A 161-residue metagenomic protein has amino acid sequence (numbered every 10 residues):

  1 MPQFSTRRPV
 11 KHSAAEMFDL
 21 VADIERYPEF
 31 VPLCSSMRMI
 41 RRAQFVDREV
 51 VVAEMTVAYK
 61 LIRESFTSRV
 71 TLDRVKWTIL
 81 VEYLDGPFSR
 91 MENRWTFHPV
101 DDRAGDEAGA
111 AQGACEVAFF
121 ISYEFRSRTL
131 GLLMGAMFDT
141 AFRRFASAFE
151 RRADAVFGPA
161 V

Functional and structural regions predicted by a protein language model:
M1-R48, P159: Hydrophobic ligand-binding cavity/cleft-lining segments
Q3-S5, R63-T67, R90-N93: Short, surface-exposed coil-to-beta transition loops
R7-K11, R38, T56, R69-T71 (+2 more regions): Generic structural detector for well-ordered beta-strands
S13-D19, M137, A141, F145: Short amphipathic alpha-helical segments
M17-F18, Y27, A53, V70 (+2 more regions): Hydrophobic pocket/interface hotspot
M39-D85: Glycine-rich portal/gate segments that line the openings of hydrophobic small-molecule binding cavities
L80-R143: Beta-strand/loop substructures that line and gate deep hydrophobic ligand-binding cavities in soluble
E150-V161: Short, highly charged C-terminal tails/helix-capping segments
